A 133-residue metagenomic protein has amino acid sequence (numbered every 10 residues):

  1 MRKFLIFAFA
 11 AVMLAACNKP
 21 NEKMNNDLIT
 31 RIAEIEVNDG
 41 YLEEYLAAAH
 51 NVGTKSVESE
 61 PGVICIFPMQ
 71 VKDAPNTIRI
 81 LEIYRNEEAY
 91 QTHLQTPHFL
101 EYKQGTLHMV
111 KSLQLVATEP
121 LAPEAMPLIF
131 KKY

Functional and structural regions predicted by a protein language model:
F4-V12: Sec-dependent N-terminal signal peptides
L14-A16: C-terminal motif of bacterial Sec signal peptides marking the signal peptidase cleavage site
N18-T30, F67-A74, K103-Y133: Glycine-rich beta-strand-turn "strand-cap" elements at beta-sheet edges
L28-E36, C65-L94, K132: Short, well-ordered beta-strand segments in beta-rich or mixed alpha/beta enzyme and ligand-binding folds
Y41-V63: Short amphipathic alpha-helical segments
K55-C65, I83-T118: An amphipathic, aromatic/His-enriched active-site/gating alpha helix that lines ligand/cofactor pockets
